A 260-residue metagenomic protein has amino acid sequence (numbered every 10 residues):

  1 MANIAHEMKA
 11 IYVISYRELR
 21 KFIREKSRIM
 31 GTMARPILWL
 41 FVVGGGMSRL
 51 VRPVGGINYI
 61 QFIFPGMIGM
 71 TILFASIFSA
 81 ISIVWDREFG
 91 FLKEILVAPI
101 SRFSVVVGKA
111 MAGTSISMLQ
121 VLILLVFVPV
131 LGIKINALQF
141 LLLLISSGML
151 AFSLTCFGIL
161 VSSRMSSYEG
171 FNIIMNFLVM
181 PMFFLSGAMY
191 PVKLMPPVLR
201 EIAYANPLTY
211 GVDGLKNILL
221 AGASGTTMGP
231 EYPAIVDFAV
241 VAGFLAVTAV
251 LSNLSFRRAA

Functional and structural regions predicted by a protein language model:
M1-R35: Aromatic- and glycine-rich beta-strand/loop motifs that create alpha-glucan
A2-Y16, A188-T226, A234-I235: Short hydrophobic, aromatic-rich alpha-helical segments embedded in or entering the lipid bilayer of multi-pass
I14, T32-M33, I63, M67 (+8 more regions): Residue-level recognition of transmembrane alpha-helices in multi-pass small-molecule transporters/permeases
P36-V43, Y59-L131, G158, F177 (+1 more regions): Hydrophobic alpha-helical transmembrane segments of multi-pass membrane transport proteins
V43-R52, F74, V128-N136, S163-S167 (+3 more regions): Short helix-capping/hinge motifs at transmembrane helix termini and TM-loop junctions
G45-L50, S162-T209, D213: Transmembrane helix segments
R102, V106-F177, P230-N253: Alpha-helical transmembrane segments and their short interhelical loops
L254-A260: Short cytosolic juxtamembrane segments of multi-pass membrane proteins
